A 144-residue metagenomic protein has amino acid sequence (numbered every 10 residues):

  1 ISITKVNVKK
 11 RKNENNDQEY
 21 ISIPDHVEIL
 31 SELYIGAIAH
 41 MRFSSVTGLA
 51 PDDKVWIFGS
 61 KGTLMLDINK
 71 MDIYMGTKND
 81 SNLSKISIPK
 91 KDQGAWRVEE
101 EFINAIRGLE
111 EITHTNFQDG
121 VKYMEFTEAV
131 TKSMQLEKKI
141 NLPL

Functional and structural regions predicted by a protein language model:
I1-I38, S44-L49, Q118, K122: Rossmann-like dinucleotide-binding domain that binds NAD(P)(H)
Y34, N104-L144: C-terminal helix-rich "cap/oligomerization" subdomain common to oxidoreductases
I35-A37, S60-T63, D80-N82, E111 (+1 more regions): Short acidic/polar mixed-charge low-complexity motifs
H40-F43, L66-I68: Beta-strand scaffold of nucleotide-dependent catalytic cores
R42-V46, F58-S60, P143-L144: Glycine-rich Rossmann NAD(P)(H)-binding loop
V55, K70-N79: Short polybasic amphipathic segments
L66, P89-E100, T115, K122: Active-site loop of classical SDR/Rossmann-like NAD(P)-dependent oxidoreductases, centered on the catalytic Tyr-X3-Lys
